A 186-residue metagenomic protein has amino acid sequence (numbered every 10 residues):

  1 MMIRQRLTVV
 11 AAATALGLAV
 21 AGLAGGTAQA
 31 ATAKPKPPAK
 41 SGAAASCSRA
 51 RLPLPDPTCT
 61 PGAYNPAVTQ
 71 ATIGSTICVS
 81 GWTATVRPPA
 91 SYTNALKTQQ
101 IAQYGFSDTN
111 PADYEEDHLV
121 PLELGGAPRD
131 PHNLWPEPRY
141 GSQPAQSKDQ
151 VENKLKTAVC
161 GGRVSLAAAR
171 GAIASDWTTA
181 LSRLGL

Functional and structural regions predicted by a protein language model:
M2-E115, L124-L186: Nuclease and nuclease-like effector domains acting on nucleic acids or nucleotide cofactors
P121: Short active-site segment of divalent metal-dependent hydrolases/proteases that encodes the spacing between
